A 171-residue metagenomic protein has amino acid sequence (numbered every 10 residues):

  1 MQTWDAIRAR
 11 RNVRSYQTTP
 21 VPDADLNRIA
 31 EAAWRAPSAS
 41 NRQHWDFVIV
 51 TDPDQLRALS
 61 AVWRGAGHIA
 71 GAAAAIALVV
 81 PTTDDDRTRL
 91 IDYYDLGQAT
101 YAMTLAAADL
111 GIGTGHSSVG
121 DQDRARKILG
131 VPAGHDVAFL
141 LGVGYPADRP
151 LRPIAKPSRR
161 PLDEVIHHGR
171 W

Functional and structural regions predicted by a protein language model:
M1-T3: Charged, compositionally biased N-terminal leader segments and the immediate start of the first structured element
D5-T18, F139-W171: C-terminal helix-cap and adjacent tail motif
R11, D54, G120-D123: Alpha-helix/helix-capping structural signal
A24-E31, R35-L96: Glycine/small-residue-rich phosphate/adenosyl-binding loop
D25, D52, R126-K127, A133 (+1 more regions): Short Asp/Glu-rich motifs
A33, I76, D84-I128, L141: Small-aliphatic-rich amphipathic alpha-helix that forms the alpha element of a beta-alpha
R42-W45, D109, A138: Short secondary-structure junction motifs
G67-A77, G130-P153: A glycine-rich helix N-cap at a beta->alpha junction
